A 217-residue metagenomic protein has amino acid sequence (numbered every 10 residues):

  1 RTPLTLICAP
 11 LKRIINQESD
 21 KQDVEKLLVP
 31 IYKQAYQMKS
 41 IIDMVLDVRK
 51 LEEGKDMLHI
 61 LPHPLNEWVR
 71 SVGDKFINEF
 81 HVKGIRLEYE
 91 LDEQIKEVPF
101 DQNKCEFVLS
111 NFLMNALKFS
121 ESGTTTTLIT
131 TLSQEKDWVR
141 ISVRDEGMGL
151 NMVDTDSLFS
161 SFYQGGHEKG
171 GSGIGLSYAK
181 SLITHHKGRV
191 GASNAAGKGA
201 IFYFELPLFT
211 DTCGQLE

Functional and structural regions predicted by a protein language model:
K33-M38: Short alpha-helical segment of the dimerization/phosphotransfer core of two-component systems
R49-I60: Helix-loop junction within the histidine kinase core
H59-P64, H81, R86-K96: Conserved catalytic submotifs in the C-terminal HATPase_c
A116-L117: Short helix-loop "hinge" at the ATP-lid/N-box region of the Bergerat-fold HATPase_c
L150-F162: Short conserved segment of the HATPase_c
G175, A179: Short alpha-helical Gxxx[C/S/T] motif in the catalytic ATP-binding
